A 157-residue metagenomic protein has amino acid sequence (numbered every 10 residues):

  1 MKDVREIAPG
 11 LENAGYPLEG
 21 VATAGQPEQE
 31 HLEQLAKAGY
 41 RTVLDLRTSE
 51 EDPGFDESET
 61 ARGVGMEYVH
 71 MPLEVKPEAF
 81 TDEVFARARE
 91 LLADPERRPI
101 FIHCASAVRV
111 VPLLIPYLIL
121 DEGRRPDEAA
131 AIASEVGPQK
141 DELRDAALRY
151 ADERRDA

Functional and structural regions predicted by a protein language model:
M1-F101, I115-A157: Cys-dependent protein tyrosine phosphatase-like superfamily
C104: Short cysteine clusters
A107: Substrate/cofactor-recognition hotspot
V110-V111: Catalytic nucleophile loop
